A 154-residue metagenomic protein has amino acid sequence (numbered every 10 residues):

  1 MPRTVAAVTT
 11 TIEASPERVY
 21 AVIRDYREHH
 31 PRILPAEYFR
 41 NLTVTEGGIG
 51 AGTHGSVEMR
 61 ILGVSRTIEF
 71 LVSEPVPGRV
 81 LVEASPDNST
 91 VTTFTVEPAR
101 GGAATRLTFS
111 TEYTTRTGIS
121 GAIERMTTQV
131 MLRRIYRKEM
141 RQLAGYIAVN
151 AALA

Functional and structural regions predicted by a protein language model:
M1-T45, A154: Hydrophobic ligand-binding cavity/cleft-lining segments
V8-T10, I68-E74, V91-P98, T111: Hydrophobic/aromatic beta-strand elements that line small-molecule binding cavities or substrate pockets in beta-rich
I12-A14, I61-G63, Y113-T117: Beta-strand elements of well-folded, non-transmembrane domains
E13-P16, V76, A99-G102: Short loop segments at secondary-structure junctions
R18-Y20, S65-T67, T93, T117-I119: Short acidic, gly/pro-rich beta-turn/loop elements at beta-sheet edges and active-site/ligand-binding grooves
N41-S89, A104, K138-A154: Glycine-rich portal/gate segments that line the openings of hydrophobic small-molecule binding cavities
V82-K138: Beta-strand/loop substructures that line and gate deep hydrophobic ligand-binding cavities in soluble
